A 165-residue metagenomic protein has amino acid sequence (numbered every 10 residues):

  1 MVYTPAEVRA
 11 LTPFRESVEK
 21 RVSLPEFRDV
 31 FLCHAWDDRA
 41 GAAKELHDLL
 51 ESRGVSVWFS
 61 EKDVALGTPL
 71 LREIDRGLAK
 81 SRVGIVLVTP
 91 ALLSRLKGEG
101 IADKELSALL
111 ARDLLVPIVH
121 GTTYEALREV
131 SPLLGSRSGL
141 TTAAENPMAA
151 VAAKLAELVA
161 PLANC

Functional and structural regions predicted by a protein language model:
M1-L87, S107-L114, V119-Y124, N146-C165: Conserved N-terminal substructure of TIR/SEFIR domains
D48-L50, I101-L106, L134-S136: Glycine-rich, phosphate-binding/catalytic loops in enzymes
P69-E73, G98, E129-S131: Short secondary-structure transition/capping segments
D75-L78, L133-R137: Short, hinge-like loop/turn segments at secondary-structure boundaries
P90-R112, R128: Conserved TIR/SEFIR loop-to-helix hotspot centered on a Trp-containing motif with a nearby acidic residue
L96, E145-N146: Residues at alpha-helix boundaries and short interhelical turns
T122-S136: Glycine-rich, charge-decorated loop segments at or immediately adjacent to ligand/cofactor-binding or catalytic sites
G139-A144: Short acidic-hydrophobic, aromatic-tinged amphipathic segments that line or gate anion-handling sites
